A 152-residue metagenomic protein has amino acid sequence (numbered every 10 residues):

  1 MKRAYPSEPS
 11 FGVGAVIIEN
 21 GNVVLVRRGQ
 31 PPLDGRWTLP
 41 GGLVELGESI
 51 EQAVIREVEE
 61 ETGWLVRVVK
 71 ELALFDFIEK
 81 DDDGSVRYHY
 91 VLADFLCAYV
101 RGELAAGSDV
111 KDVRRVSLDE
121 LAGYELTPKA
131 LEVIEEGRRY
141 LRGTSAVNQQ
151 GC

Functional and structural regions predicted by a protein language model:
M1-V23, V69, L96: Conserved N-terminal beta-strand and adjoining loop/helix that marks the start of the Nudix/MutT-like hydrolase domain
Y5-P9, R36, S85-V91, V110: A generic structural micro-feature
N22-E60, W64: Conserved Nudix-box catalytic region and its N-terminal flanking loop in Nudix hydrolases and closely related
V44, F75, Y99-V100, V110 (+1 more regions): Hydrophobic pocket-lining residues within nucleotide cofactor-binding pockets
L65-L74: A short coil-to-beta-strand element that immediately follows conserved catalytic motifs
D76-E103: Active-site-adjacent beta-strand/loop module that shapes the phosphate/pyrophosphate-binding cleft
D94, A105-G137: NUDIX/MutT-family hydrolases
A130-C152: Charged phosphate-binding loop/patch that engages nucleotide di/tri-phosphates or the phosphate backbone of nucleic
